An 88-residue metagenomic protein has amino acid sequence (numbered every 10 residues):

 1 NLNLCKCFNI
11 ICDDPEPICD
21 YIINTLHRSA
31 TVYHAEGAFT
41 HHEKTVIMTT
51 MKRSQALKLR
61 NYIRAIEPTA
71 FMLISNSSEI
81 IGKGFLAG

Functional and structural regions predicted by a protein language model:
N1-G88: Positively charged, small/polar-rich N-terminal and surface patches that mediate targeting and assembly and bind
